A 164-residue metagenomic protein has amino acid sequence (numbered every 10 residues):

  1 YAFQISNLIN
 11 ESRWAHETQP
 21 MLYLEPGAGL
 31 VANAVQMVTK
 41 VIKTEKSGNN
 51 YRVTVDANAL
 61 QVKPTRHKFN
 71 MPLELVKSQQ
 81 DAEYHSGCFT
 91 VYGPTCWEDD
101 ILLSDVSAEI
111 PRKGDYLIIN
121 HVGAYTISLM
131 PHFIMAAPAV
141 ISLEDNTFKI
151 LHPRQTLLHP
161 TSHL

Functional and structural regions predicted by a protein language model:
Y1-Y23: Acidic, glycine-rich loop-and-beta core segments that form the ion-binding/anion-interacting portion of active sites
P20-L164: Charged (often Lys/Glu-rich) extended helix/loop segments that serve as interaction or gating elements
